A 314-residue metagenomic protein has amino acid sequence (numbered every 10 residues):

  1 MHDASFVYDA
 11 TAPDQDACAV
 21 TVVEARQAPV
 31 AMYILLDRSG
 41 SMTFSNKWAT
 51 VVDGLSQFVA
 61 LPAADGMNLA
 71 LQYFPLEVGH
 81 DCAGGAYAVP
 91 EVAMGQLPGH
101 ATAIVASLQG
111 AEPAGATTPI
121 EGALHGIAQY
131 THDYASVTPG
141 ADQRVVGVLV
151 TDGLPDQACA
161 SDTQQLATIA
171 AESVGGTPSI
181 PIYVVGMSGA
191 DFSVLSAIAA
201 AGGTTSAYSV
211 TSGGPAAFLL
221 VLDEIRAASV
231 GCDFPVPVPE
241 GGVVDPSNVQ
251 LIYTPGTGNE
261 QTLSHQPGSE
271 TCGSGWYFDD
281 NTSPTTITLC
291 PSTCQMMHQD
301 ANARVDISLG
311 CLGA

Functional and structural regions predicted by a protein language model:
M1-I34, R38-A49, A135, P139-G140: Acidic, polar low-complexity linker/tail segments
H2-P13, N46, A114, G122 (+3 more regions): VWA/integrin I-like adhesion module and closely mimicked acidic/polar interface patches used
C18-R26, S206-A314: C-terminal "exit" segments of structured domains
V20-Q27, F58-D65, A128-Q143, A171-G176 (+2 more regions): Surface-exposed acidic, glycine-flexible loop patches that form ligand/cofactor-binding and adhesion interfaces
A25-P98, A123-L124, R144-T151, Y183-A190: Von Willebrand factor
A31-I34, V52, P119-D133, G140-L149 (+3 more regions): Extracellular low-complexity, Gly/Ser/Thr-rich intrinsically disordered linkers and protease-sensitive activation/hinge
A63-Q72, T117, A135-G140, A207-T211 (+1 more regions): Surface-exposed patches in mature extracellular/periplasmic domains of secreted proteins
V78-T117, D133-A141, P155-G176, P235-V238 (+1 more regions): Surface-exposed intrinsically disordered loops and tails
